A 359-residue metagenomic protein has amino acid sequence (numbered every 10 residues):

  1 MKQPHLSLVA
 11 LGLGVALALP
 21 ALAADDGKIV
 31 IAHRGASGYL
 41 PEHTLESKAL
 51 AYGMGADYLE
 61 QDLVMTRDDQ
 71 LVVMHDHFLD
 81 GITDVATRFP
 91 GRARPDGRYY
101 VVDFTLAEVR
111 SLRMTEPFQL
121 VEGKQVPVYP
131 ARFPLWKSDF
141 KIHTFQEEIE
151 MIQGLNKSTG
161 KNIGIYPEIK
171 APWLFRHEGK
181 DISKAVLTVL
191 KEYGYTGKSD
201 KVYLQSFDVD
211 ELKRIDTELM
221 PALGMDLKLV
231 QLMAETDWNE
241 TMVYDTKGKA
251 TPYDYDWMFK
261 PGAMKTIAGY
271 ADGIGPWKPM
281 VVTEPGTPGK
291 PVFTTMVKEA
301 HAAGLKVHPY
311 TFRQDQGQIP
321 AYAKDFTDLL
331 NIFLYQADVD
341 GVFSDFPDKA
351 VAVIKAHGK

Functional and structural regions predicted by a protein language model:
M1-V9: Bacterial N-terminal signal peptides that target proteins for export
V9-P20: Bacterial N-terminal signal peptides
L22-K359: Phosphate-group recognition and catalysis centered on beta-loop-alpha active-site segments
